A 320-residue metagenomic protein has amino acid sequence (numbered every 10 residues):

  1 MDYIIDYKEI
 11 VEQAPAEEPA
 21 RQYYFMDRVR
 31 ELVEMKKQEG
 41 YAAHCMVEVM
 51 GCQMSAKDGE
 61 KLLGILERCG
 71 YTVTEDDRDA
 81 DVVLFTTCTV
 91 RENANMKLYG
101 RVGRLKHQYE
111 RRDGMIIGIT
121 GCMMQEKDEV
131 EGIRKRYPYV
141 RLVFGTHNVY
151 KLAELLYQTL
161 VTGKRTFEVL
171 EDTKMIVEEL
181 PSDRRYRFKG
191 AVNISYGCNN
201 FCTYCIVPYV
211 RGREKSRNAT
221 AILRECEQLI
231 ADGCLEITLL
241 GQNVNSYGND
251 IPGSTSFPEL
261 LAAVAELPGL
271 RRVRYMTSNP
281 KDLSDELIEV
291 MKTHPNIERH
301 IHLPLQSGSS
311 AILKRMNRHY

Functional and structural regions predicted by a protein language model:
M1-Y247: Proteins enriched for Cys/Gly/acidic motifs involved in redox and nucleic-acid/cofactor modification
G114-I119, D128, A231-Y320: Conserved SAM/AdoMet-binding glycine-rich loop
